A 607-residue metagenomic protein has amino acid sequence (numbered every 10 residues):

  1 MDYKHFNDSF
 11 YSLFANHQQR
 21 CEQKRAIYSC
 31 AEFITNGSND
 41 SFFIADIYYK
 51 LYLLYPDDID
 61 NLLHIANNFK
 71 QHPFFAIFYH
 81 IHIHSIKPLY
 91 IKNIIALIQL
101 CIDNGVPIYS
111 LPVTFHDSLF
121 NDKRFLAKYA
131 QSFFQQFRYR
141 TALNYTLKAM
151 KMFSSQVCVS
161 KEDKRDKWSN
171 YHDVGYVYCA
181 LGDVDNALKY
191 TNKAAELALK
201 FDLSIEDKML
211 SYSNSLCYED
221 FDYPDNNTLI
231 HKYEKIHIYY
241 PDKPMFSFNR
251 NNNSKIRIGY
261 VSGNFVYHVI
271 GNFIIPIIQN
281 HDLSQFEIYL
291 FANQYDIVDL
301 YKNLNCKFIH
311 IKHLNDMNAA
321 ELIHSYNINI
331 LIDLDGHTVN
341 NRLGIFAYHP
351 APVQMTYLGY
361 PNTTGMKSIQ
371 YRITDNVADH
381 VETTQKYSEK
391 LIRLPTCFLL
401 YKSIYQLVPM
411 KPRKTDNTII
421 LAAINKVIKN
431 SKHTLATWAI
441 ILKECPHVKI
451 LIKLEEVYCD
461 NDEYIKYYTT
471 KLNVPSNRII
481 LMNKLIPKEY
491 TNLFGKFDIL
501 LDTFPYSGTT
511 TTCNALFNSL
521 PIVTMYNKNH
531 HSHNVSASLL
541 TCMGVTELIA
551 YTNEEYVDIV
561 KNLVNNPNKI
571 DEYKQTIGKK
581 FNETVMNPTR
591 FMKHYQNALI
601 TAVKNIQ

Functional and structural regions predicted by a protein language model:
M1-T418, K426, L435-A436, Y467 (+5 more regions): Alpha-helical solenoid repeat scaffolds of the TPR/TPR-like class and their adjacent stem/linker regions that mediate
Q285-E287, A439-K471, S476: A conserved nucleotide-sugar
L331, I499-L500, P521-I522: Hydrophobic acceptor-binding patch used for acceptor engagement in glycosyltransferases
T491, T509-N518, A537-S538: Short alpha-helical segment that forms part of, or immediately flanks, the ligand-binding pocket in carbohydrate-active
K496, F517, C542: Flexible glycine/serine/alanine-rich "lid" or loop that lines and gates the nucleotide-sugar donor pocket in diverse
T503-P505: A short structural motif in glycosyltransferase catalytic domains
P521-H530: Short hydrophobic beta-strand element within catalytic cores of glycosyltransferases and related nucleotide-activated
V535-E547: Acidic, glycine-centered active-site loop in nucleotide-sugar glycosyltransferases
